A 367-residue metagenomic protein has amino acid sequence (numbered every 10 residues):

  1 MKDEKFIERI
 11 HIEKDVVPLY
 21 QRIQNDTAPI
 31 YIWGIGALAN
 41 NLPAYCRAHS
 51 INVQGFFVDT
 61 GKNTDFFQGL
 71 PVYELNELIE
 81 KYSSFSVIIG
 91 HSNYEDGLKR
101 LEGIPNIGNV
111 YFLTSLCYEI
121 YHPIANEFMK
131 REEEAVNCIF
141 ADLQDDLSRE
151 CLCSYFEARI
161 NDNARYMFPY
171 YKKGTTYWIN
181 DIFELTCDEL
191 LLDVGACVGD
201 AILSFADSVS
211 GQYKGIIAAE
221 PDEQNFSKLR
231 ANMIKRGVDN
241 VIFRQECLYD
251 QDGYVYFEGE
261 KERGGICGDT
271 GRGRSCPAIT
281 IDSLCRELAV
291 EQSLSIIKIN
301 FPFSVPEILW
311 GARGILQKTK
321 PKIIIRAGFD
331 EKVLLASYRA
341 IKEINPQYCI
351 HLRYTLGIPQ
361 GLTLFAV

Functional and structural regions predicted by a protein language model:
M1-V53, T60-V367: Phosphate/nucleotide-binding beta-alpha loop and adjacent structural elements of enzyme active sites
